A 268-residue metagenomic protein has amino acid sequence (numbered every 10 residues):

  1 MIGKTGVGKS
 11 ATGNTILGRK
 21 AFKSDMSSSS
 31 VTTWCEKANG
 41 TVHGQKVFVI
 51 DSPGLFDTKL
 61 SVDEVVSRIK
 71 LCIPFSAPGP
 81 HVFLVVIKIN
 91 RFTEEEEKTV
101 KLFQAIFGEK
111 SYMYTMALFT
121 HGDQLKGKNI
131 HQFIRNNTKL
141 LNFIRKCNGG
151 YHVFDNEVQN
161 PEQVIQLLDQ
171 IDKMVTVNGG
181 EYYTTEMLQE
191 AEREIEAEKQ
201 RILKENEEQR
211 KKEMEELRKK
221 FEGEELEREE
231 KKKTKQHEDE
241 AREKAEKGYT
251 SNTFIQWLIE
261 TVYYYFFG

Functional and structural regions predicted by a protein language model:
M1-H43, V47-V49, F56-E64, F92-M116 (+1 more regions): C-terminal non-catalytic interaction/localization modules
I73-P74: Anionic group-binding determinants
I87-K88: Glycine-rich, N-terminal phosphate-binding loop of Rossmann-like dinucleotide-binding domains
